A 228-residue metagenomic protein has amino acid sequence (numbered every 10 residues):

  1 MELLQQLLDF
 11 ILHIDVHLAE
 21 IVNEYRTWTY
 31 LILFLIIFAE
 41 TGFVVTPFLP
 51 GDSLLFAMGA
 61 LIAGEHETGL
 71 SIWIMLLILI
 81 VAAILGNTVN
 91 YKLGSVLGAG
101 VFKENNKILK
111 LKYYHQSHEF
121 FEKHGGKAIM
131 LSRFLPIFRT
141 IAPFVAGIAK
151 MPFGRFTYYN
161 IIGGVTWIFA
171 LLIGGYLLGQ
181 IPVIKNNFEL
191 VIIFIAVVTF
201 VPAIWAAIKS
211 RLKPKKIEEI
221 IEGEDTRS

Functional and structural regions predicted by a protein language model:
E2-L33, A60-R155, Q180-F194, P202-R227: Membrane-interfacial helix-loop-helix
F34-F56, T199: Transmembrane alpha-helix interface/packing and boundary motifs in multi-pass membrane proteins, characterized by
I36, L97, I162-V165, I173: A generic structural signal for solvent-exposed, polar alpha-helical segments
A57, K92, F169: Residues that scaffold the ATP/ADP-binding catalytic core of kinase and kinase-like folds
I137-I141, I161, V165-I168: Hydrophobic alpha-helical transmembrane bundles that constitute the permease/transmembrane domains of multi-pass
I168-G179: Transmembrane alpha-helical segments of integral membrane proteins
